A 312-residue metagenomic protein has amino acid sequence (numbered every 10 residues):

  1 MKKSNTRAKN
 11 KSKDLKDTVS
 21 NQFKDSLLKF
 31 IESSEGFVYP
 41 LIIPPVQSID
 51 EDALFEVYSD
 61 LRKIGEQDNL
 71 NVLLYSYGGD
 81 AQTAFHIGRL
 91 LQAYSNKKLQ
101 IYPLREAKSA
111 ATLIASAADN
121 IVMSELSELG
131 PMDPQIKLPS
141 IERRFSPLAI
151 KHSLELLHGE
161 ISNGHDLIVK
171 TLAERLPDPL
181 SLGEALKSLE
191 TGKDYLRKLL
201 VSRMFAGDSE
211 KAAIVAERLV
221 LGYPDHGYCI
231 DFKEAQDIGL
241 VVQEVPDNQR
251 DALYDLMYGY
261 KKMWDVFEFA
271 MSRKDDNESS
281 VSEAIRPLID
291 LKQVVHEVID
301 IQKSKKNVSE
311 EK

Functional and structural regions predicted by a protein language model:
M1-E106, T112-K312: Terminal-region recognition feature
